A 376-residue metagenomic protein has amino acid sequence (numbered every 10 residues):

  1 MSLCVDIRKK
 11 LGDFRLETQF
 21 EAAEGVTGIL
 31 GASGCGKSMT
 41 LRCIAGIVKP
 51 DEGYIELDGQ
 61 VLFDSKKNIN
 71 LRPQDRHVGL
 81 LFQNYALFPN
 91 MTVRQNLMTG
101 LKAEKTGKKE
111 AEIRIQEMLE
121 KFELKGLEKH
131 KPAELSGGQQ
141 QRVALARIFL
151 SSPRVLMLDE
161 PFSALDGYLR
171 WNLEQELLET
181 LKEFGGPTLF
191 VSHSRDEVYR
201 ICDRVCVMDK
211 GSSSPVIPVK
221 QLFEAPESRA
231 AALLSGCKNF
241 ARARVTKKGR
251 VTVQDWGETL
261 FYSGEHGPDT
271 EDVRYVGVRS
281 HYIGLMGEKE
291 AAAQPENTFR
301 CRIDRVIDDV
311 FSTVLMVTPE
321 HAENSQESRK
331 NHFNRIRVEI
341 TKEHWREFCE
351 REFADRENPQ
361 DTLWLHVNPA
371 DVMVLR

Functional and structural regions predicted by a protein language model:
V5-D13, E17-V26, L30-A32, S38 (+3 more regions): Non-catalytic connector elements of ABC transporters
T27-G28, N70-R72, R76-A86, L189: ABC nucleotide-binding domain signature
S38-L41, V143: ABC ATPase nucleotide-binding domain helices that frame the ATP-binding cleft
A45: Helix-to-loop junction immediately C-terminal to a conserved catalytic motif
V48-K49, E56, K102: A position-specific signal in ABC ATPase nucleotide-binding domains
Y54-R76, T106-G107: ABC ATPase NBD Q-loop/coupling interface
H77-G79, T92-A230: ABC ATPase nucleotide-binding domains
E224-K247, G277: C-terminal boundary and immediately downstream tail of ABC-type ATPase nucleotide-binding domains
